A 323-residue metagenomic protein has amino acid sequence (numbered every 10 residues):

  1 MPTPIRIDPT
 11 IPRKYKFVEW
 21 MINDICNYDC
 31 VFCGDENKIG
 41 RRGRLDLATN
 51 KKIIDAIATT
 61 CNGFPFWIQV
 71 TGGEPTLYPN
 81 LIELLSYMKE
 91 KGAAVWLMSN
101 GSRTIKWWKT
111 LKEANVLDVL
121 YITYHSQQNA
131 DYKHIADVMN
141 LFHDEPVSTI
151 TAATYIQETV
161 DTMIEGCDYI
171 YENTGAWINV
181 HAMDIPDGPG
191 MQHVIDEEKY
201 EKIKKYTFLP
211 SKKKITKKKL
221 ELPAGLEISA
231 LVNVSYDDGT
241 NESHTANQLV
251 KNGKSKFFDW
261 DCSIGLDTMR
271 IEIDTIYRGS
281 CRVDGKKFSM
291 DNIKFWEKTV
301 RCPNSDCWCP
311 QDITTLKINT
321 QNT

Functional and structural regions predicted by a protein language model:
M1-K16, E36, K256-S263, T268-T323: Flexible mid-to-C-terminal extensions adjoining Fe-S/redox cofactors in radical SAM and related proteins
M1-T110, A114: Conserved alpha-helical substructure of the radical SAM core
N27, K38, P75, S102-R103 (+5 more regions): Short, solvent-exposed loop/turn segments at secondary-structure junctions
R41, P79, K106-W108, D131 (+3 more regions): Generic domain-boundary/flexible-linker signal
S86-E90, L141-E145, Y169-I170, I293 (+1 more regions): Alpha-helix C-terminal capping segments
D118-V119, T123-D274: Radical SAM enzyme [4Fe-4S]-AdoMet core and its adjacent flexible, acidic and glycine-rich loops/tails across
